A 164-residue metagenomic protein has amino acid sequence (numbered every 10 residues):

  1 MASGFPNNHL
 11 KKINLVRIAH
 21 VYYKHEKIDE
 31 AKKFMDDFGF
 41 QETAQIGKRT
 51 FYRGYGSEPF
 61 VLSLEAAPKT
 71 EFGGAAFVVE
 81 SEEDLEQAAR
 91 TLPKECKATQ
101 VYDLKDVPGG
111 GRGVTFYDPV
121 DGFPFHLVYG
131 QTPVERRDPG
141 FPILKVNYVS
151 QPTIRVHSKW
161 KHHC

Functional and structural regions predicted by a protein language model:
M1-L10, P93-W160: Vicinal oxygen chelate
H9-K12, L62-A67, R155: Short, flexible, solvent-exposed loop/turn segments with mixed acidic/basic and small polar residues
I13-P59, C164: Core segments of cupin and vicinal oxygen chelate
R17-K27, A66-T91, R112-F123, P152 (+1 more regions): Vicinal oxygen chelate
K32, D36, E86-P93: Class I S-adenosyl-L-methionine
F40-G73, F123-Q131: Conserved short beta-strand elements that form part of the metal-binding/catalytic scaffold of enzyme active sites
F60, E83-L85, E135: Residue-level signal for secondary-structure boundary sites
L62-S63, E71-F72, S81-E83, K94-A98 (+1 more regions): Short, low-complexity, polar/charged sequence segments that are solvent-exposed and flexible
